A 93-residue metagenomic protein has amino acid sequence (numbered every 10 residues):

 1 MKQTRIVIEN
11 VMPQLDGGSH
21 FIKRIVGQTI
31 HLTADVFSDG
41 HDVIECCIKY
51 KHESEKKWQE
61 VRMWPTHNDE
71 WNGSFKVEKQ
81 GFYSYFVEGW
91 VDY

Functional and structural regions predicted by a protein language model:
M1-D39: Non-catalytic, glycine-rich low-complexity segments
E9, L32, C46-I48, W71-G73: Hydrophobic residues positioned within well-ordered beta-strands of beta-sheet architectures
M12, D16, F21, E53-G73: Beta-rich interaction modules in large eukaryotic scaffold/regulatory proteins
M12, K49, F86: Residues in well-ordered beta-strands of folded domains
S38-H41, K79: Short, acidic/polar linear motifs in exposed loop/turn regions
G40, H52-S54, V91-Y93: Solvent-exposed strand-loop boundary residues in beta-sheet-rich modules
H41-K51, Y83: Beta-strand-rich binding/interaction modules
R62-Y93: Extended acidic/polar, glycine-enriched regions that form or flank non-catalytic beta-rich accessory modules
